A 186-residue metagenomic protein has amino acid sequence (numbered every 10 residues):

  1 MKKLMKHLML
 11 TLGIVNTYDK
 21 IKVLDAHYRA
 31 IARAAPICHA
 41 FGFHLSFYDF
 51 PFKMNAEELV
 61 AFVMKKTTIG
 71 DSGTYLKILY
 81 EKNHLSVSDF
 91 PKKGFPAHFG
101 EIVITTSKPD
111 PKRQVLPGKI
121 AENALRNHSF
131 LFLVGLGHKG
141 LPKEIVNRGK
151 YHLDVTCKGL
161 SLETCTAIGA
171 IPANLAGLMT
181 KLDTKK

Functional and structural regions predicted by a protein language model:
M1-H7, N127, L182-K186: Short, Lys/Arg-enriched, disordered terminal segments
K2-S107, P172-G177: RNA substrate-binding interface of SAM-dependent RNA methyltransferases
D19-K20, F52-N55, P109-K112, G137-L141 (+1 more regions): Short acidic, S/G/P-rich loop/turn micro-motifs used as interaction or catalytic elements
H27-A32, P117-E122, I168: Well-ordered, non-membrane alpha-helical segments in soluble/globular domains
G42, F99-G100, H128, R148-K150: Short, well-ordered alpha-helix to beta-strand connector turns
E57-A61, P117, T166: Short secondary-structure transition/capping segments
T105-I145: Long, charge-patterned amphipathic alpha-helical coiled-coil/hairpin "stalk" segments used as oligomerization
H138-K186: Structured adenosyl-cofactor binding patch, chiefly the S-adenosyl-L-methionine
